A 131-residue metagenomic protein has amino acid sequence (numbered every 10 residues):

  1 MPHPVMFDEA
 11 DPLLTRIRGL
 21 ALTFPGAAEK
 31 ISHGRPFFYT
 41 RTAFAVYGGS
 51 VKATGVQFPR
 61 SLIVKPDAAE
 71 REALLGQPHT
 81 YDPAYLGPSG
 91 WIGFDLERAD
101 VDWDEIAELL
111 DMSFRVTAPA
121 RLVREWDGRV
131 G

Functional and structural regions predicted by a protein language model:
M1-G131: Charge-dense, helix-prone N-terminal extensions
